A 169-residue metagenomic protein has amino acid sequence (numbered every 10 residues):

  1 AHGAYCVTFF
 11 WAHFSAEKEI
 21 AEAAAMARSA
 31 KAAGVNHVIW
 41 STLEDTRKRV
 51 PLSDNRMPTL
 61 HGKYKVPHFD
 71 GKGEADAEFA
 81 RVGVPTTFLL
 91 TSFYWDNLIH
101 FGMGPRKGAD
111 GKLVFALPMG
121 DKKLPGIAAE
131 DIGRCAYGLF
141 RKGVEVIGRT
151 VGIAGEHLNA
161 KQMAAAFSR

Functional and structural regions predicted by a protein language model:
G3-A21, R28-I39, L43-R169: Oxidoreductase cofactor-interface core, primarily capturing Rossmann-like NAD(P)-dependent enzymes
